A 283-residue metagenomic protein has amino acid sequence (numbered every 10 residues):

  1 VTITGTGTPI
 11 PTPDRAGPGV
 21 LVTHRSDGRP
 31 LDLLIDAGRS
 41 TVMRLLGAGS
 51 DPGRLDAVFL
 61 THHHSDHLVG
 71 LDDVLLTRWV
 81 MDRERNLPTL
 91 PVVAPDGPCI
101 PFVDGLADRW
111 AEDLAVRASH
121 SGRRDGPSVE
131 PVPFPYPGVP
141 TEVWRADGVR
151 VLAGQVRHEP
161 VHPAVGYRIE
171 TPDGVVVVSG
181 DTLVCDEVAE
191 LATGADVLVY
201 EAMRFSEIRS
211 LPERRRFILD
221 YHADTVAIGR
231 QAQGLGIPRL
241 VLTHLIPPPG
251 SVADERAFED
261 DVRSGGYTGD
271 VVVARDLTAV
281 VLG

Functional and structural regions predicted by a protein language model:
V1-V176, E255, E259-L282: Binuclear metal-dependent hydrolase catalytic cores
G166, D173-V175, L183-R275: Cap/insert and terminal regions of metallo-dependent hydrolase folds
S179: Active-site donor-binding acidic/aromatic loop of nucleotide-activated sugar and phosphosugar transferases involved
